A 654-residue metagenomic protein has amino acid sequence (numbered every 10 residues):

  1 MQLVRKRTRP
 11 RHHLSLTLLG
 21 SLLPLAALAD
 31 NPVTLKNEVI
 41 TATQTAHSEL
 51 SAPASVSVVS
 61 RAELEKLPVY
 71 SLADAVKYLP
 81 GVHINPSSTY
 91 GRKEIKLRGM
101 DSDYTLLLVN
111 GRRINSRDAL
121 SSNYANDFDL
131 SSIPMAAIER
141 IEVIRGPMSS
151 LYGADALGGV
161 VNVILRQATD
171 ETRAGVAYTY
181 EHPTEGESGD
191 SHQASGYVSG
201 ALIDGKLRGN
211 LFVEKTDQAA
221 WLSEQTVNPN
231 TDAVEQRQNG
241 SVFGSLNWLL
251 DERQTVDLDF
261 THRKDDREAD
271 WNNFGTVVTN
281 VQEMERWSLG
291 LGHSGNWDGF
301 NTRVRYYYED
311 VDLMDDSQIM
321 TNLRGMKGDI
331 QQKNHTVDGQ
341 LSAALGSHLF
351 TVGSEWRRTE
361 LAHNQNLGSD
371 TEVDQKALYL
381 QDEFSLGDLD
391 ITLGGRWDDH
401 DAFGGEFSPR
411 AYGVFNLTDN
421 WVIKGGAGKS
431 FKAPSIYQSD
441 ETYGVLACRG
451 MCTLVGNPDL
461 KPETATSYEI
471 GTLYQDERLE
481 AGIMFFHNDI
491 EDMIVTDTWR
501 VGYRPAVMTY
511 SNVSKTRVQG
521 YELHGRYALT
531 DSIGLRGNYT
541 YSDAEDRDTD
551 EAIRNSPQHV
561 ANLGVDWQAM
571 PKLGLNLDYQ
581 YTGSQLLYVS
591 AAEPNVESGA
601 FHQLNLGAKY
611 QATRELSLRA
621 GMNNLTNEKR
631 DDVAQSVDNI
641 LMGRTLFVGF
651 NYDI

Functional and structural regions predicted by a protein language model:
K36, A73, K77-S116: Extracytoplasmic beta-strand/coil segments of soluble accessory domains associated with Gram-negative outer-membrane
I114-R145, G196, G244: Short acidic/polar hinge/loop motifs at secondary-structure boundaries that mediate gating or recognition
L130-A177: A beta-strand signature from Gram-negative outer-membrane beta-barrel systems, especially the internal plug domain
T169-Q282, D492: Periplasmic-side early beta-strands and strand-to-turn transitions of outer-membrane beta-barrels
A177, S347-T351, F384-I391, F486-D489 (+4 more regions): Gram-negative outer-membrane beta-barrel transporters
A219, E491, Y581-Y588, L606-I654: C-terminal beta-signal and adjacent terminal beta-strands/loops of Gram-negative outer-membrane beta-barrel proteins
L249-D251, T261, S347-L349, E355 (+6 more regions): Structural signature of Gram-negative outer-membrane beta-barrels, strongest in the C-terminal barrel of TonB-dependent
F274-N296, I330-Q332, N416, V422 (+4 more regions): Outer-membrane beta-barrel signature, preferentially recognizing the C-terminal barrel domain of Gram-negative
